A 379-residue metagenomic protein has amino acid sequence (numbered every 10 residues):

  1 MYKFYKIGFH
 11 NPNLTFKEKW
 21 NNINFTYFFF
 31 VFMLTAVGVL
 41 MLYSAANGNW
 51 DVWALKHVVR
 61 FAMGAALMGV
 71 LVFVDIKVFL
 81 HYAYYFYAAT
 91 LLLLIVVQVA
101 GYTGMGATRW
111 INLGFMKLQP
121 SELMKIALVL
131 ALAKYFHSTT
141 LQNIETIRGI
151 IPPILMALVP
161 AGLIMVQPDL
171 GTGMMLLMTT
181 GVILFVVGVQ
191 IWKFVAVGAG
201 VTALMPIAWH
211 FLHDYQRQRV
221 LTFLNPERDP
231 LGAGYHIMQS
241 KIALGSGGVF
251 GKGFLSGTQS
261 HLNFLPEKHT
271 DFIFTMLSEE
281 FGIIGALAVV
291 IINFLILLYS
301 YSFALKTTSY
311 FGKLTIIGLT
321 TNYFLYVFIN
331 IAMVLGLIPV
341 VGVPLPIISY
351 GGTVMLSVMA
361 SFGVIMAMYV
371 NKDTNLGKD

Functional and structural regions predicted by a protein language model:
M1-F9, L14, L42, N330-D379: A juxtamembrane structural motif centered on a specific transmembrane helix
H10-F16, N49, E145: Short helix-coil transition/hinge motifs at the ends and kinks of transmembrane helices, capturing the brief
T15-V31: N-terminal membrane topogenic signal
F28-A36, L40-H236, T275-G336, A360-V364: Hydrophobic alpha-helical transmembrane segments of multi-pass inner membrane proteins, especially in bacterial systems
G114-M124, V166-P168, G248-K252, V343-V358: Glycine/serine-rich anion-binding loops at beta->alpha junctions that coordinate negatively charged ligand groups
D169-M174, K252-G257, K268-T270, L287 (+3 more regions): Transmembrane helix boundary and interhelical junction motifs in multipass membrane proteins
T222, P226-T270, F281-G285: TM-adjacent membrane-interface loops and short helices in multi-pass inner/ER membrane proteins
